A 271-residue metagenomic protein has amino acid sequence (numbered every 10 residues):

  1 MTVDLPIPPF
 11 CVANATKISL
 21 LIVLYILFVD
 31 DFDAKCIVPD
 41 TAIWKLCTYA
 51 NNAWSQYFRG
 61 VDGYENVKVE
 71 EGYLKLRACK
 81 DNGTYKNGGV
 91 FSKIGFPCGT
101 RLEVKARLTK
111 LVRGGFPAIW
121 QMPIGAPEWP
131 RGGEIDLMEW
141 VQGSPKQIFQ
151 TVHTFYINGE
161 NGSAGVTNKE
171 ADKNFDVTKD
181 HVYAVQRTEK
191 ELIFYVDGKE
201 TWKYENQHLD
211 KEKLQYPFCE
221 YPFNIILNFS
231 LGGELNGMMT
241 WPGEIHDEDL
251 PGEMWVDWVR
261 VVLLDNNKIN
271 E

Functional and structural regions predicted by a protein language model:
M1-D4, P217: Residue-level detector of alpha-helical hydrophobic segments embedded in or interacting with membranes
V3-D4, P8-A15, L21-V23: Short amphipathic, helix-prone segments within low-complexity/disordered or flexible regions
V23-E271: GH16 jelly-roll
